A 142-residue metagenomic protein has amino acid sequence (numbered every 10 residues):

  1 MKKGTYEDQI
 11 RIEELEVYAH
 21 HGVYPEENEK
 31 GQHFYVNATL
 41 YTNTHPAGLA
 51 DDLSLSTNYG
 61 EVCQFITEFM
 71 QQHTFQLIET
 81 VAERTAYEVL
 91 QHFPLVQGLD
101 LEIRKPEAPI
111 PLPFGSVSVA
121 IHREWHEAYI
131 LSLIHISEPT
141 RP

Functional and structural regions predicted by a protein language model:
M1-L133, S137: N-terminal, polar/charged subdomain of small-to-medium soluble alpha/beta proteins
E138-P142: Short "domain-exit" segments at the C-terminal end of structured domains
